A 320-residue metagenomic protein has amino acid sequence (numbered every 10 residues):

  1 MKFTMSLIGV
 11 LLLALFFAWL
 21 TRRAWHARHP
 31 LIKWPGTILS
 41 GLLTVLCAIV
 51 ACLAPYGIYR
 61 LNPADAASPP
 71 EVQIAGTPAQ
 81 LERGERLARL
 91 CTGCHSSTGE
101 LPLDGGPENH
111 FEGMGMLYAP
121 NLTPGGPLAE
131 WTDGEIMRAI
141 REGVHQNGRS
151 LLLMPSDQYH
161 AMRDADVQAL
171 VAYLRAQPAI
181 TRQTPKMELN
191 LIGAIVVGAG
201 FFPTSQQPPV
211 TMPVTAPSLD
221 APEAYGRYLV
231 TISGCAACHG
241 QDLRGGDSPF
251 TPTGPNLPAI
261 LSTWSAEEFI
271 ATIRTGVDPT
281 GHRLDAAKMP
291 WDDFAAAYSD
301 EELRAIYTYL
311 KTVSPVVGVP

Functional and structural regions predicted by a protein language model:
M1-W25: Membrane-embedded alpha-helical segments of integral membrane proteins
W25-P35: Membrane-interface helix-boundary motifs at transmembrane edges
K33-P55: Internal/C-terminal transmembrane anchor helices
A64-A88, F202-T231: Electrostatic cytochrome c docking/interface patches
G84, R89-T98, I136, L170 (+4 more regions): The canonical Cys-X-X-Cys-His
C94-E100, R141, P155, R175-A176 (+3 more regions): Detector for the c-type heme attachment site
G99-E135, S150-R163, E188-F201, G240-A271 (+1 more regions): Gly/Gly-Pro-rich "capping" loops immediately C-terminal to redox-active cysteine motifs in periplasmic/lumenal
D133-H145, Y159-T184, E267-I270, D278 (+1 more regions): C-terminal capping alpha-helices of c-type cytochrome domains
